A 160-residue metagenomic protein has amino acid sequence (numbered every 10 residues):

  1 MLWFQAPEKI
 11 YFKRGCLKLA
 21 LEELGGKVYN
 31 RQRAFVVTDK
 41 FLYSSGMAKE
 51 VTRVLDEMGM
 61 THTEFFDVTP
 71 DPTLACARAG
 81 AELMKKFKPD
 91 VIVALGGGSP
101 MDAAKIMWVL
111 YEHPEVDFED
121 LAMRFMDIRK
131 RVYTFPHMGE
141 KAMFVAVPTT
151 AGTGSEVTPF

Functional and structural regions predicted by a protein language model:
M1-V91: ATP/NTP phosphate-donor binding region
A75-F160: Glycine/threonine-rich beta-strand-loop-alpha-helix active-site module that forms ligand/phosphate-binding
